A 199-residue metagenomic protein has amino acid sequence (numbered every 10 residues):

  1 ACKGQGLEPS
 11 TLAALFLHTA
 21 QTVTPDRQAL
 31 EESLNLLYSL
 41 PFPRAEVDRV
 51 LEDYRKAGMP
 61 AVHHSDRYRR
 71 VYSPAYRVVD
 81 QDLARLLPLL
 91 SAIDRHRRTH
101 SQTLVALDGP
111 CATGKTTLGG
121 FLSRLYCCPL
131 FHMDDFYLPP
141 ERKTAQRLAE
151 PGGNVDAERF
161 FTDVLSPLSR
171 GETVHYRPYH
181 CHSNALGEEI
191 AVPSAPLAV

Functional and structural regions predicted by a protein language model:
A1-R69: Long, basic/Gly/Ser/Thr-rich N-terminal segments that mediate initial subcellular attachment or targeting
V71-R97: N-terminal pre-Walker A segment at the start of P-loop NTPase domains
L104-A106: Short hydrophobic/aromatic beta-strand immediately N-terminal to the Walker A/P-loop
P110: P-loop (Walker A) phosphate-binding loop of NTP-binding proteins
K115: Conserved lysine of the Walker
L118, L122: Hydrophobic positions on the alpha1 helix immediately C-terminal to the Walker A/P-loop
P129-H132, L138-V192: Conserved nucleotide-sensing/catalytic segment adjacent to the nucleotide-binding pocket in NTP-handling enzymes
A198-V199: Structural recognition of the conserved hydrophobic beta-strand(s) that form the central parallel beta-sheet of P-loop
